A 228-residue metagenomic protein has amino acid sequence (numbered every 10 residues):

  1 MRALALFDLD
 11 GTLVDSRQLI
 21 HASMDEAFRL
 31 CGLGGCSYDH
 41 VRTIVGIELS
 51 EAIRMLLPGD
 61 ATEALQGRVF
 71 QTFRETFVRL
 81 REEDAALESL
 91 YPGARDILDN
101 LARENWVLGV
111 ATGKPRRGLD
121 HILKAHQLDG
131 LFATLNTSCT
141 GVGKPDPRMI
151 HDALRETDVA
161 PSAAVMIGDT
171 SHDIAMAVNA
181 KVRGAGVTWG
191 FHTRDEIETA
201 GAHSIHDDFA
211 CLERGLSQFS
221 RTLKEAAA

Functional and structural regions predicted by a protein language model:
M1-A3, A102, W106, P115-A228: Asp-based, Mg2+/Mn2+-dependent phosphohydrolase catalytic module
M1-T43: Active-site neighborhood of HAD-like aspartate-dependent phosphohydrolases
T12, T112-K114: Conserved phosphate-coupling serine/threonine residues in phosphotransfer and NTP-handling enzymes
H21, D25, G46, S50-R54 (+2 more regions): An amphipathic alpha-helix signature
A27-F28, E48-E63, I122, A153-L154: Helix-loop "lid/cap" segments that line or gate small-molecule binding pockets
L33-G34, G59, L128, V159: Helix N-cap/coil-helix junction residues
L56-P92, E104: Metal-dependent phosphoesterase signature
